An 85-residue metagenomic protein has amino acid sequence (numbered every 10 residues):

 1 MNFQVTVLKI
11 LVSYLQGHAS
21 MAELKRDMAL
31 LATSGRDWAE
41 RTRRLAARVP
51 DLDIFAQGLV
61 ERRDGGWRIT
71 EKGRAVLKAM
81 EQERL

Functional and structural regions predicted by a protein language model:
M1-H18: Positively charged, polyanion-binding regions of nucleic-acid-associated proteins
V12-G17, L30-L31, R63: Short helix-capping/hinge SLiMs at alpha-helix to coil transitions
H18, A29-P50, F55-Q57: Short, positively charged loop/turn segments that connect secondary-structure elements
E23-K25: A short acidic, leucine-rich amphipathic alpha-helix
F55-G65: A short, conserved structural fragment
G66-E71: Minor-groove-contacting beta-hairpin "wing" of winged helix-turn-helix DNA-binding domains
K72-L85: Short, amphipathic alpha-helical interaction segments positioned at domain boundaries
